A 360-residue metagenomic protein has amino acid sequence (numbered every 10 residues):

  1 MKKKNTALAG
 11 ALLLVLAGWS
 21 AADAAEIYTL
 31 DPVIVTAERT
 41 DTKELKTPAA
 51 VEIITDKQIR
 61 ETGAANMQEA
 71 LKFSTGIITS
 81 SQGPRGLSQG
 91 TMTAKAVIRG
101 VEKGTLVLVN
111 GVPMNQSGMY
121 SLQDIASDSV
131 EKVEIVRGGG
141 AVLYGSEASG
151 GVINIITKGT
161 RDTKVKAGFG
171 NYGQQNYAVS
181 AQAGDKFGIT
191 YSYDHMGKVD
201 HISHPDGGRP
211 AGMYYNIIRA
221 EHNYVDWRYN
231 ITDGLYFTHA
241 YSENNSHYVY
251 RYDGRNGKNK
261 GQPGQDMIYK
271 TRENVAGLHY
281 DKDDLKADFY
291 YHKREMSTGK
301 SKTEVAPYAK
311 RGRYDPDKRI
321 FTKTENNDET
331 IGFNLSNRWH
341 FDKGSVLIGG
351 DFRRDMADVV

Functional and structural regions predicted by a protein language model:
L30-T62: N-terminal periplasmic "start-of-domain" segments of outer-membrane beta-barrel proteins
D31, A94, G151, F169 (+6 more regions): Hydrophobic, lipid-facing positions within transmembrane beta-strands of outer-membrane proteins
E44, V51, I59, L71 (+2 more regions): Non-catalytic regulatory/gating segments with a bias toward low-complexity or hydrophobic composition
Q68-V112: Extracytoplasmic beta-strand/coil segments of soluble accessory domains associated with Gram-negative outer-membrane
K95, V112-R137, I155: Short acidic/polar hinge/loop motifs at secondary-structure boundaries that mediate gating or recognition
Q116, S129, V142-N154, K158-S203 (+1 more regions): Outer-membrane beta-barrel translocator/receptor signature
D162, S180-Y269: Periplasmic-side early beta-strands and strand-to-turn transitions of outer-membrane beta-barrels
I189, N230-N244, Y269-V360: Face-selective signature of the C-terminal outer-membrane beta-barrel domain
